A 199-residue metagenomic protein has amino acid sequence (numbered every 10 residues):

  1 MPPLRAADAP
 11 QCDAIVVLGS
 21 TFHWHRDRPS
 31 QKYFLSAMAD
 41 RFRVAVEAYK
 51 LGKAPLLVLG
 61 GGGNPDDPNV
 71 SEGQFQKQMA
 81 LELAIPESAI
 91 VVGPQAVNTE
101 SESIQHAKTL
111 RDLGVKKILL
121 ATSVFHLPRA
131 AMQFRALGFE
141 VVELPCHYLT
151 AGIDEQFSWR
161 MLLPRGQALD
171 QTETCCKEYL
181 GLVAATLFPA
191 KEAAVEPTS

Functional and structural regions predicted by a protein language model:
M1-R165, L169-T172: A structural signal for short, hydrophobic/glycine-enriched beta-strand patches
T172-V195: A transmembrane-helix-recognition feature enriched in membrane-embedded lipid enzymes and envelope glyco-/phospholipid
P197-S199: Residue-level signal for protein termini and structural transition zones
